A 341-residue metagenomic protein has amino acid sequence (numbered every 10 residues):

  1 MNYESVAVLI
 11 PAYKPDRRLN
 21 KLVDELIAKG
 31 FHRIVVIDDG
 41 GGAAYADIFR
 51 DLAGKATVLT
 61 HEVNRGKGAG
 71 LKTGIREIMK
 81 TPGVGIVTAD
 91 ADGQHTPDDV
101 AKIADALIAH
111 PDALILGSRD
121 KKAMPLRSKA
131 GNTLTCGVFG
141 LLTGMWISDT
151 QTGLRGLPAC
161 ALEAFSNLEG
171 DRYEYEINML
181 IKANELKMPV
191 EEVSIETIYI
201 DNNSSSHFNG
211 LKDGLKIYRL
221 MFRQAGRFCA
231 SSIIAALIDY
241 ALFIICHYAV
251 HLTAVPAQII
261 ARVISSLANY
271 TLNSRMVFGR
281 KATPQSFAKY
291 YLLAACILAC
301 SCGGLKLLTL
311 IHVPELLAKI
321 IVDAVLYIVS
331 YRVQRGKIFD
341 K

Functional and structural regions predicted by a protein language model:
M1-N2, R17, G144, L168-I244 (+6 more regions): Hydrophobic helical membrane-anchoring modules
Y3-V6, I27-V36, A56-T57: Short loop->beta transition adjacent to catalytic acidic/histidine clusters or analogous donor-positioning motifs
K14-A28: Short, well-formed alpha-helical segments that are part of the catalytic scaffolds of diverse glycosyltransferases
D38-A46, G93: A conserved acidic beta->alpha catalytic loop
V63, A69-K80, P97-Y173, I200-F208 (+1 more regions): Acceptor/aglycone-binding surface of glycosyltransferases and processive sugar-polymer synthases
G83-Q94: Short beta-strand-to-loop acidic/aromatic patch adjacent to the donor-nucleotide binding site
A89, I115-S118, V193-I195: Short glycine/serine/threonine-enriched helix-capping/active-site loop that flanks the nucleotide-sugar donor pocket
L252-A261, P314-V322: Membrane-interface starts of transmembrane alpha-helices
